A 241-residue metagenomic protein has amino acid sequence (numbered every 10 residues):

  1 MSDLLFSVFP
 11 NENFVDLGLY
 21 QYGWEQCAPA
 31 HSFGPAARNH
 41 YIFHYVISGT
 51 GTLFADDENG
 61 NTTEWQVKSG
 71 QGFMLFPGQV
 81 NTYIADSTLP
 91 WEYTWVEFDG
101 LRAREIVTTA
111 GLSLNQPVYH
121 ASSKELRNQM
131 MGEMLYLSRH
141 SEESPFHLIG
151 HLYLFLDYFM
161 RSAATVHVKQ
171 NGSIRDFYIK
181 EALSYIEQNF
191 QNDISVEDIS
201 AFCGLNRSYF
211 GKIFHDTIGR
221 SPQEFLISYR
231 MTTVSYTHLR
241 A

Functional and structural regions predicted by a protein language model:
M1-G72, Q79, D86-S87, A110-V118: Generic protein-terminus/edge-of-domain signal
I47, M160, E187, Q191 (+1 more regions): Short, locally clustered residues in the helix-turn-helix/winged-helix DNA-binding domain
T52, R104, T232: Nucleotide phosphate-binding site architecture
F54, E105-T109, I213, F225: Residues that scaffold the ATP/ADP-binding catalytic core of kinase and kinase-like folds
Q79-L101: Ligand-binding loop in jelly-roll beta-barrel domains
T94, D99-E105, T109, H120-Q188 (+1 more regions): An amphipathic alpha-helical interaction segment
F155, H238-A241: Short, small-residue-biased leader/transition segments that mark boundaries at the very start of proteins
E181, Y185-E187, N192-M231, L239: Basic/polar phosphate-binding segments, predominantly the helix-turn-helix DNA-binding elements of transcriptional
